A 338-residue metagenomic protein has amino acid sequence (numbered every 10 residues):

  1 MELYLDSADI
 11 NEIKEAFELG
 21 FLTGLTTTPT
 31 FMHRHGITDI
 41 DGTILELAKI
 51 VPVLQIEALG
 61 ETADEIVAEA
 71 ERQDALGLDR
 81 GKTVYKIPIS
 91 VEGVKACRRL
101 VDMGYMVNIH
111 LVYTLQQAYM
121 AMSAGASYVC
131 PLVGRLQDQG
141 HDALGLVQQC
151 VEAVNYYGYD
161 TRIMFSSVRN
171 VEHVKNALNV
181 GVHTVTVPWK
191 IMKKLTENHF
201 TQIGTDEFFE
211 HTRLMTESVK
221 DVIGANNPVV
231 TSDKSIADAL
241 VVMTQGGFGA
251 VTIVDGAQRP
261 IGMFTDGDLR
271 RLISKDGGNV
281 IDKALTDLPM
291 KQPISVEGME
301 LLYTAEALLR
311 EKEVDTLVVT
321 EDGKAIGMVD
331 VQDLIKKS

Functional and structural regions predicted by a protein language model:
E2-K14, L19-L22, T27-R34, T38-R99 (+2 more regions): Active-site beta->alpha loop and helix N-cap motifs at the rims of alpha/beta catalytic domains
E12-L19, A68-A70, A96, Q116-A124 (+2 more regions): Catalytic cores of alpha/beta
T28, Y85, A121, A177 (+1 more regions): Conserved, mostly hydrophobic/aromatic
P29-M32, L111, Y128-Q139, G181-T201: Glycine-rich phosphate-binding active-site loops on the catalytic face of alpha/beta enzymes
I44-Q55, V94-Y105, A143-I163, F209-T212: Alpha-helix-loop-beta-strand connector modules within alpha/beta enzyme cores
L78-R80, T216-P228, V280-P293: Bateman (tandem CBS) regulatory domains
V230-G247, V254, I273, I294-D315 (+2 more regions): The conserved cystathionine-beta-synthase
G262-G267, D315, T320, I326-L334: Short hydrophobic beta-strand motif reused across regulatory alpha/beta modules
